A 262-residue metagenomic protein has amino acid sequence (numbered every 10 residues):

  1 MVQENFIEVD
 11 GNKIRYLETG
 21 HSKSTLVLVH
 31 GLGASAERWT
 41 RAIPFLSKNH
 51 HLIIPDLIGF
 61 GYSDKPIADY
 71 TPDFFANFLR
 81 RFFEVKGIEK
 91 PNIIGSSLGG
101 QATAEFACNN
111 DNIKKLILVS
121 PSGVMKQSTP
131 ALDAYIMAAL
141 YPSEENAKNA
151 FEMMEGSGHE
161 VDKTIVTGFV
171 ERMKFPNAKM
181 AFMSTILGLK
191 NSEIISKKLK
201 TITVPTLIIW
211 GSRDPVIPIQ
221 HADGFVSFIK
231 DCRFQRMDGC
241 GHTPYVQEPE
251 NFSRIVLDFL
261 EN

Functional and structural regions predicted by a protein language model:
M1-L26, S47-H50, I88-E89, G156 (+1 more regions): Alpha/beta-hydrolase fold catalytic core
N12-Y62: Conserved HGGG/HGGXW glycine-rich cap/lid loop of the alpha/beta-hydrolase fold
L17, I54-I94, R254: Active-site loop/oxyanion-hole signature of alpha/beta-hydrolase fold enzymes
A104-C108, K114-E144: Flexible "cap/lid" loop of the alpha/beta hydrolase fold
K126-T129, E144-T201: Conserved alpha/beta-hydrolase catalytic His-Asp/Glu region
I202, I208-W210: Short beta-strand/loop motif that positions the catalytic acidic residue of the alpha/beta-hydrolase fold
R213-I217: Acidic catalytic loop of the alpha/beta-hydrolase fold
C240-P249, S253: Catalytic histidine-centered segment of alpha/beta-hydrolase-like enzymes
